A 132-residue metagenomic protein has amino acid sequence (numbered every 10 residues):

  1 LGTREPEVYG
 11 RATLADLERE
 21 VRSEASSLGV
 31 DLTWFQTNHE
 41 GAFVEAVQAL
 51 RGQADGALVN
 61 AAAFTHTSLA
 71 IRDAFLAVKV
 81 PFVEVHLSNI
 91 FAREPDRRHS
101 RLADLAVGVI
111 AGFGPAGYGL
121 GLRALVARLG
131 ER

Functional and structural regions predicted by a protein language model:
L1-L28: Glycine-rich phosphate/diphosphate-binding loop of Rossmann-like nucleotide-binding domains
D31-G41: Short beta->alpha junction loops
T33-W34, A92-R132: Short, glycine-/small-residue-rich phosphate/pyrophosphate-handling segment
A42-A46: Short acidic active-site motifs
L50-A57: Short acidic/histidine-rich motifs immediately flanking catalytic phosphotransfer sites in two-component signaling
A62-T65, S88-I90: Short glycine-rich anion-binding loops that position phosphate/pyrophosphate groups of nucleotides and phosphorylated
S68-A77: Short Gly/Thr/Asp-enriched flexible loops that form oxyanion-binding sites at enzyme active sites
L76-R93: Short, acidic/small-residue loops that bind anionic groups at enzyme active sites
